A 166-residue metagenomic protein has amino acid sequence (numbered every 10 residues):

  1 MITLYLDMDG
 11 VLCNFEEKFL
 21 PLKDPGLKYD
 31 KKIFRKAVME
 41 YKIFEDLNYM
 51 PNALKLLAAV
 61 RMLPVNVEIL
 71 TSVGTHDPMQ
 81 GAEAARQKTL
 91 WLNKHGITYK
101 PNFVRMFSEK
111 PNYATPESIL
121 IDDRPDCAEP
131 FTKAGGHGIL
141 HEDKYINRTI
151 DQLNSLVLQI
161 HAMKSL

Functional and structural regions predicted by a protein language model:
M1-F44, K133: Active-site neighborhood of HAD-like aspartate-dependent phosphohydrolases
T3, N102-F131: Conserved Lys-Pro-Asp/Glu-containing loop-to-beta segment of HAD-superfamily phosphomonoesterases, centered on
D7, L70-S72, I121: Short hydrophobic segments within beta-strands
V11-C13, K18-F19, V73-H76, F107-K110 (+2 more regions): Short, solvent-exposed loop/turn segments at secondary-structure junctions
N48, A53-A85, L92: Substrate-recognition element of Asp-dependent hydrolases with the DxDx(T/V) motif
V65-V67, Y99, S118, G138-I139: Hydrophobic anchor at the start of a short beta-strand that flanks the dinucleotide cofactor-binding loop
Q87-F103, N154-K164: Structural recognition of alpha->loop->beta junctions
I119-L153: Acidic, Mg2+-coordinating phosphoryl-transfer loop and its flanking beta/alpha structural elements, shared across
